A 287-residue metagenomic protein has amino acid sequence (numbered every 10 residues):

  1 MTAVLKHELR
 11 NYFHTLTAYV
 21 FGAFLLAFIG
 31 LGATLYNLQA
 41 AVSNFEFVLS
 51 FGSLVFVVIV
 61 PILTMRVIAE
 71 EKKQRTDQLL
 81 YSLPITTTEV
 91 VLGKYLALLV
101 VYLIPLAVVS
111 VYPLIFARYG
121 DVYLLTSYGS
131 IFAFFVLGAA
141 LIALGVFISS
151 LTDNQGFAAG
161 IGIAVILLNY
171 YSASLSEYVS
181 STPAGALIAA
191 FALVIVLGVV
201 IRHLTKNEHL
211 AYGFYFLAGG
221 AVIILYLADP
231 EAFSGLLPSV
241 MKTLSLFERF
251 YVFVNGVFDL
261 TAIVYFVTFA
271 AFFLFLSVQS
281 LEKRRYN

Functional and structural regions predicted by a protein language model:
M1-E70, V111, V200-F216, I223-L236 (+2 more regions): Hydrophobic alpha-helical transmembrane segments
A3-N11, Q78-S82, K242: Short amphipathic alpha-helical coupling elements at transmembrane boundaries
E8, H14, L79, V108-R118 (+2 more regions): Hydrophobic, membrane-facing alpha-helical anchors
F13, P84, L151-T152, V257: Helix-loop interface residues and adjacent transmembrane-helix termini in multi-pass membrane transporters, primarily
Y19-A23, L99, S127-F132, A159-G160 (+3 more regions): Hydrophobic alpha-helical transmembrane segments
I29-V55, A97-A164, Y170-S181: Secretory targeting signals
G32-L35, Q155-Y251: Transmembrane helix segments
V67-A97: Helix-loop-helix units of permease transmembrane domains in multi-pass membrane transporters, especially ABC
